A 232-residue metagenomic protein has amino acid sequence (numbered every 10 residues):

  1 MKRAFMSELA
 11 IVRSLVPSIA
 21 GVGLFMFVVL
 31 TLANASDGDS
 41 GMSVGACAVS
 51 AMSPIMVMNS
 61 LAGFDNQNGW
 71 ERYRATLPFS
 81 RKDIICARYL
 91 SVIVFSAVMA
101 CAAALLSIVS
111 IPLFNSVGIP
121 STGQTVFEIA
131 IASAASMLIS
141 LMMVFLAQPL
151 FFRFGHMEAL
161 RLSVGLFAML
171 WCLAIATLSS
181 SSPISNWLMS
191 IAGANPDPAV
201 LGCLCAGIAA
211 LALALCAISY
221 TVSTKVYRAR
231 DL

Functional and structural regions predicted by a protein language model:
M1-G69, A87-L232: Hydrophobic alpha-helical transmembrane segments of membrane proteins
A75-R81: Short helix-to-coil transition segments within interhelical loops that connect adjacent transmembrane helices
D83-I85: Alpha-helix N-cap/helix-start motif at helix boundaries, enriched for small hydrophobics
